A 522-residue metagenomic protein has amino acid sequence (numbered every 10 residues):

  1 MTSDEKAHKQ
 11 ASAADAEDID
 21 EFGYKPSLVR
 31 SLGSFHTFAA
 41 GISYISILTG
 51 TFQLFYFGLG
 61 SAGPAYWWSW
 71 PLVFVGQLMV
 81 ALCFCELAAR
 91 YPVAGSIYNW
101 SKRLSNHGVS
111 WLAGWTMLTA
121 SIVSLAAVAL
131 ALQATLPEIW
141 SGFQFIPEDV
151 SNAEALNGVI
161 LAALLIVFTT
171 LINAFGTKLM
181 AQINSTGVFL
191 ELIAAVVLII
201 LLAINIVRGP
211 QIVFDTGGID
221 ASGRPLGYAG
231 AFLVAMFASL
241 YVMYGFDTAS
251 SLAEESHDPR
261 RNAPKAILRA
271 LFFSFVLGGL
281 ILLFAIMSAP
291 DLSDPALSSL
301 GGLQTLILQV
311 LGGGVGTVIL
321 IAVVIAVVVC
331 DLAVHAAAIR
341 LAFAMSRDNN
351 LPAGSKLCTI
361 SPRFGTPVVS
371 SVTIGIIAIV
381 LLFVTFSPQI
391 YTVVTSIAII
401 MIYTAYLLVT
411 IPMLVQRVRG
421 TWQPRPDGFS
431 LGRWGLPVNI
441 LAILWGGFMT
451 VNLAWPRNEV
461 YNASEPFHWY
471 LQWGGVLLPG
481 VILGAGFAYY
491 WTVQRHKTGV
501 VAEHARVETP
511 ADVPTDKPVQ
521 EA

Functional and structural regions predicted by a protein language model:
M1-A65, L78-L82, V493-A522: Membrane-interface "cap" regions at the ends of multi-pass membrane proteins
D4, Y98-K102, A129-I160, A194 (+4 more regions): Helix-loop-helix connectors at the membrane interface of multi-pass transporters/channels
G23-S27, W67, F143-N157, T186-T317: Helix-loop-helix junctions that connect adjacent transmembrane segments in multi-pass membrane transporters
P26, N157, T169, T186 (+2 more regions): C-terminal membrane-solvent junction of multi-pass transporters and transport-like membrane proteins
I47-N152, F273-V276, L280, G474-I482: Extracellular loop-to-transmembrane helix junctions
N99-S101, N106, P137-E148, G218-G223 (+2 more regions): TM-loop-TM module centered on a large, flexible mid-protein loop between adjacent transmembrane helices in multi-pass
N157-F214, Y244, I267-L271, T395-L408 (+3 more regions): Membrane-interface loop-to-helix entry segments
T392-A405, R433-A522: A generic transmembrane alpha-helix motif of multi-pass inner-membrane proteins
